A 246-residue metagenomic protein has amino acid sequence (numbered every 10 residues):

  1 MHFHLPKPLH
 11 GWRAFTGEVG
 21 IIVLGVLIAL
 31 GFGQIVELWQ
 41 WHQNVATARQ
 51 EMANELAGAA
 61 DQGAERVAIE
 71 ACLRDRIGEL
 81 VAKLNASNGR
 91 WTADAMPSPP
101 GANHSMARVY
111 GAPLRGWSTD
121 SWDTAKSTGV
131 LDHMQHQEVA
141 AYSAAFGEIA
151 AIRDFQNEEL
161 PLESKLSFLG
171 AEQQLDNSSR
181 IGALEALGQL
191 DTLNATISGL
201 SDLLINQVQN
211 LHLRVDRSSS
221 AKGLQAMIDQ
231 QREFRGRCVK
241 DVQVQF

Functional and structural regions predicted by a protein language model:
M1-R13, E37-F246: Long, hydrophobic alpha-helical segments that serve as membrane-spanning/inserting helices
E18-F32: Hydrophobic membrane-insertion alpha-helices, especially the h-region of bacterial N-terminal signal peptides
